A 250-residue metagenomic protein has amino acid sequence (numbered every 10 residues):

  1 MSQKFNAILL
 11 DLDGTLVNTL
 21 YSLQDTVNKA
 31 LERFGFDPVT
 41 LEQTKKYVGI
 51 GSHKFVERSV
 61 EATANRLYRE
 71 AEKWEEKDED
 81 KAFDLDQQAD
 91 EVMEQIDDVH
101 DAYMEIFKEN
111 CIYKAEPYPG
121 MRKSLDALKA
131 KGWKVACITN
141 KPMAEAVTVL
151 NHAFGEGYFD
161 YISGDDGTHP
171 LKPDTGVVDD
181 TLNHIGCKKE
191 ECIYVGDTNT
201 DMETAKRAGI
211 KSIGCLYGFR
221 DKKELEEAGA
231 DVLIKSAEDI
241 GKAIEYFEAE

Functional and structural regions predicted by a protein language model:
M1-K46, E57-R58: Active-site neighborhood of HAD-like aspartate-dependent phosphohydrolases
A7, K172-M202: Conserved Lys-Pro-Asp/Glu-containing loop-to-beta segment of HAD-superfamily phosphomonoesterases, centered on
Q24, N28, K45, G49-E61 (+5 more regions): An amphipathic alpha-helix signature
E32-F34, F55-A64, K114, R122 (+4 more regions): Substrate-recognition/cap helix-loop segment adjacent to the acidic, metal-dependent catalytic center of Asp-based
P38-Q43, G157-Y161, K189-I193: Short acidic capping loops at alpha-helix termini that bridge into adjacent secondary structure
E61-K123: Metal-dependent phosphoesterase signature
F154-I162, E224-I244: Structural recognition of alpha->loop->beta junctions
I193-V232: Acidic, Mg2+-coordinating phosphoryl-transfer loop and its flanking beta/alpha structural elements, shared across
